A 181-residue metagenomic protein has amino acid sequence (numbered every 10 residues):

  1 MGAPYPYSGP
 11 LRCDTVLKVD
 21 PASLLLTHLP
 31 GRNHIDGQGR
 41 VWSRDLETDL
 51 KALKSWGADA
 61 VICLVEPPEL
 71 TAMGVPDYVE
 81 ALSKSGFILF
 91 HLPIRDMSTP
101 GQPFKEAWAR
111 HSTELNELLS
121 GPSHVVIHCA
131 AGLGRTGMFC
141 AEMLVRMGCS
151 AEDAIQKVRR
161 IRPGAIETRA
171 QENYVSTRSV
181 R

Functional and structural regions predicted by a protein language model:
M1-V126, A131, M138-R181: Cys-dependent protein tyrosine phosphatase-like superfamily
